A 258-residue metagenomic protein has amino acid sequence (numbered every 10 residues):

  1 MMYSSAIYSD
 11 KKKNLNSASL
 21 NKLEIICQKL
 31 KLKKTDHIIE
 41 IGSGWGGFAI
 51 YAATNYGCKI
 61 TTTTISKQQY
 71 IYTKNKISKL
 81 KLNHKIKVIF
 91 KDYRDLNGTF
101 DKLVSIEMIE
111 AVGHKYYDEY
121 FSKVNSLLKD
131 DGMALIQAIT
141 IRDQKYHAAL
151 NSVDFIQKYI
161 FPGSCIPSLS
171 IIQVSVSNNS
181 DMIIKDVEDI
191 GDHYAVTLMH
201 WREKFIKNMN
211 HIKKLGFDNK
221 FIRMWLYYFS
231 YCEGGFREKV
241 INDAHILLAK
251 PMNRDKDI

Functional and structural regions predicted by a protein language model:
M1-K29: Conserved Class I S-adenosyl-L-methionine-dependent methyltransferase catalytic core
K34-G44: Conserved class I S-adenosyl-L-methionine
W45-G57: Conserved SAM-binding loop of SAM-dependent methyltransferases across substrates and taxa, primarily the Class I
T73-K74: Conserved SAM-binding loop
R94-L103: A short acidic, Gly/Pro-enriched loop at the edge of an enzyme's catalytic core that lines a small-molecule cofactor
D118-D130: A short glycine-rich, Lys/Arg-flanked "PGG" loop and its adjoining helix->strand segment in the class I
D131-I139: Conserved beta-strand signature within the Rossmann-like core of class I S-adenosyl-L-methionine
T140-K256: Substrate-binding/catalytic lobe of Class I Rossmann-like enzymes that use SAM or dcSAM, i.e., the mid-to-C-terminal
